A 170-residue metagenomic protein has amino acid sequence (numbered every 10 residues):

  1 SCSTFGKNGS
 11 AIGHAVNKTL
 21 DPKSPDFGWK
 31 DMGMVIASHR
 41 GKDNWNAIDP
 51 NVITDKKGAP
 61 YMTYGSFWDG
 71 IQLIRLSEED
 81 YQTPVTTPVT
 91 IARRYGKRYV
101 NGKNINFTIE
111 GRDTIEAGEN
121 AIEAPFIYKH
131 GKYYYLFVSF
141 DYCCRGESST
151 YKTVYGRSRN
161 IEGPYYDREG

Functional and structural regions predicted by a protein language model:
S1-G170: Carbohydrate-active catalytic/glycan-binding domains of CAZyme proteins, especially the secreted or lumenal ectodomains
